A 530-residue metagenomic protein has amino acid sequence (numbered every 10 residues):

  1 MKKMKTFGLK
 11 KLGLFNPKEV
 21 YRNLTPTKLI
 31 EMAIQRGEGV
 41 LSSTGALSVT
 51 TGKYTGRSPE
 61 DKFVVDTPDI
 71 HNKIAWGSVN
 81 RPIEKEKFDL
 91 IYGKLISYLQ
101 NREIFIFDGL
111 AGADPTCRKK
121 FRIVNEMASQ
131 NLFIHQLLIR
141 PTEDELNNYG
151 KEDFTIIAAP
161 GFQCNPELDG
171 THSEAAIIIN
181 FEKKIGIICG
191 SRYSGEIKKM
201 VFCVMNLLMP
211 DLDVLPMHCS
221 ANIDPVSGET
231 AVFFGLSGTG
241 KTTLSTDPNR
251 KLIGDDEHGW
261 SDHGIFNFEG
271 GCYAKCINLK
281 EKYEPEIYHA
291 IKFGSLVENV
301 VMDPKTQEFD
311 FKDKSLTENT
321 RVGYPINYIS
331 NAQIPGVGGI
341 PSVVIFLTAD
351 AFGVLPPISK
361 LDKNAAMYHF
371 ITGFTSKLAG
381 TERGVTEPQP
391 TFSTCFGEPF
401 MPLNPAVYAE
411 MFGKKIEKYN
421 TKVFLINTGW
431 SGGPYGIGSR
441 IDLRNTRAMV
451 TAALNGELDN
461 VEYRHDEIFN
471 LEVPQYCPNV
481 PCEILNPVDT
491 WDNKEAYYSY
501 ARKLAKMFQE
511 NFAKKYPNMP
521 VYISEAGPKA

Functional and structural regions predicted by a protein language model:
M1-N148: N-terminal accessory targeting/assembly segments
K2-A46, K53-Y54, P210, H218-L236 (+4 more regions): Glycine-rich, often acidic-flanked micro-motifs that create phosphate/phosphodiester-binding or positioning elements
H71-W76, N180-I185, Q389-C395: Gly-rich Lys/Arg/Thr-decorated short loops/hinges at beta-loop-alpha junctions or inter-strand turns that position
G77-E84, I187-Y193, P399: Short histidine-centered catalytic/ligand-binding loop motif
K151-F154, A158-L208: Charged, amphipathic alpha-helical linker segments immediately N-terminal to NTP-binding catalytic cores
K241: Conserved lysine of the Walker
I484, D489-A530: Generic C-terminus detector
